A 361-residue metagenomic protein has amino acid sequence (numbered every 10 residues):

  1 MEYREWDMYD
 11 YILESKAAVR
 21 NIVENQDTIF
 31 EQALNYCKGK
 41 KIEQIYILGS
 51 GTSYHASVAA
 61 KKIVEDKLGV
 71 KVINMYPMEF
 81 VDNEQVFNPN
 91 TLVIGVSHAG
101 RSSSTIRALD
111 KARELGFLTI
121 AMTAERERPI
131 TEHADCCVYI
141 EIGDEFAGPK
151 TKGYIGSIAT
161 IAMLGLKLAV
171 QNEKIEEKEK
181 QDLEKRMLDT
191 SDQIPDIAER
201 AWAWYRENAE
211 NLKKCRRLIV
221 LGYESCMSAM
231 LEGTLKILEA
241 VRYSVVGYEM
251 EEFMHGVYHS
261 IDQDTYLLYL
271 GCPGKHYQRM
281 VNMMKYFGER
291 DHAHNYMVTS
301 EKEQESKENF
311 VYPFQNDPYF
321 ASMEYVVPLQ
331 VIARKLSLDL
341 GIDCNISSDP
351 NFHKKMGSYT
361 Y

Functional and structural regions predicted by a protein language model:
Y3, H55, S103, A203 (+3 more regions): Residue-level recognition of alpha-helix initiation/capping sites
Y3-E43, V138, D144-K152, G156-Y266 (+1 more regions): Active-site phosphate/pyrophosphate-binding segments
K38-D189, Y223, Y258, Q263-D317 (+1 more regions): Glycine-rich phosphate-binding loops that contact phosphosugars or nucleotide phosphates
E239, Y286-E289, R334: Short basic/hydrophobic patches in alpha-helices and adjacent helix-turn junctions that form amphipathic surface motifs
V311-Y361: Peripheral docking tails and interdomain loops at the edges of cofactor- or intermediate-handling domains
